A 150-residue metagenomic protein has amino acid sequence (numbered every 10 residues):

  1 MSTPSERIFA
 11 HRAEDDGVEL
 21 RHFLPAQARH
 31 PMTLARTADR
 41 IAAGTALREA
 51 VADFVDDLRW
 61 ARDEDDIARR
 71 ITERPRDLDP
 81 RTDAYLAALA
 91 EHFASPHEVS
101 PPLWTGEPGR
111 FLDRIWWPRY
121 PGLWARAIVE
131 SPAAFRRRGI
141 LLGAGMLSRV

Functional and structural regions predicted by a protein language model:
M1-T3: Short alpha-helical DNA-recognition segment
E6, L20, T82, A90 (+3 more regions): Generic intrinsically disordered, low-complexity segments enriched for polar/acidic and small residues
R7-F93, H97-E98: Charged, helix-prone or intrinsically disordered regulatory segments positioned adjacent to compact structured domains
P96-V150: Charge-dense, extended regions
